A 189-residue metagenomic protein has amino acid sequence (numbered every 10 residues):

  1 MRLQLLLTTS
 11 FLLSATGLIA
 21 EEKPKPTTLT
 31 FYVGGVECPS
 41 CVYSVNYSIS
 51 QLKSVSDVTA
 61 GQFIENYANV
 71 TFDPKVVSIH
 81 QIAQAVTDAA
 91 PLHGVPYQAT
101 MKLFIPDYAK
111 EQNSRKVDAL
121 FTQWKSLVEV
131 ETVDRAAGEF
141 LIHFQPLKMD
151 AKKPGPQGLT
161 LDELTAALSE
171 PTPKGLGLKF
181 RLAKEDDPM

Functional and structural regions predicted by a protein language model:
M1-L5: Positively charged n-region of N-terminal signal peptides that target proteins for export
L6-A15: Bacterial N-terminal signal peptides
T16-A20: Sec/Tat signal peptide C-region and signal peptidase I cleavage site
E21-M189: Flexible metal-binding regulatory segments at protein termini and peripheral loops
